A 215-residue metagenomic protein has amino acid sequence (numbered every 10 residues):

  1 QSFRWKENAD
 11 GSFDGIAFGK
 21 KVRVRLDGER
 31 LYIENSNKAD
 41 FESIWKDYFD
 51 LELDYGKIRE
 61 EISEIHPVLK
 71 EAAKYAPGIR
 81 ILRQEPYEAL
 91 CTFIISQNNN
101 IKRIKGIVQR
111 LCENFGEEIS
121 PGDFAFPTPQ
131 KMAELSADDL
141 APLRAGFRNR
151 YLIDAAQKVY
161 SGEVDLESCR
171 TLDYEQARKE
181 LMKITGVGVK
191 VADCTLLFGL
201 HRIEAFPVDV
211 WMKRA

Functional and structural regions predicted by a protein language model:
Q1-A215: HhH-family (HhH-GPD) DNA N-glycosylase catalytic core used in base-excision repair
